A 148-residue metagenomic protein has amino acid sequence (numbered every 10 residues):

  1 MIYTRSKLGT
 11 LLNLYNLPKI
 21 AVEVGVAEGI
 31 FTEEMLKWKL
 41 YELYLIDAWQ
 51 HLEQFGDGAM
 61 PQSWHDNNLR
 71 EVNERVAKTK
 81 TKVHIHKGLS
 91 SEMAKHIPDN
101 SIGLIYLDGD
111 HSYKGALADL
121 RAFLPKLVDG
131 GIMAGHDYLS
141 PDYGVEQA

Functional and structural regions predicted by a protein language model:
I2-A148: S-adenosylmethionine/decaboxylated-SAM
